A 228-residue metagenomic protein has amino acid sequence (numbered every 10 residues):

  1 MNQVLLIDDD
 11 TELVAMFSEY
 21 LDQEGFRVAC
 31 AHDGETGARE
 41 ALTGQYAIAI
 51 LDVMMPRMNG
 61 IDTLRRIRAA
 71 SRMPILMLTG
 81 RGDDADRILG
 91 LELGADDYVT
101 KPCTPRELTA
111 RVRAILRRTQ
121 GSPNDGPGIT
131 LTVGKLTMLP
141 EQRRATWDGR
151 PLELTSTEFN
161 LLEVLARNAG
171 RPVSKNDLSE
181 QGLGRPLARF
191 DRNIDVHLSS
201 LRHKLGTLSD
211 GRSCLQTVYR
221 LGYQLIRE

Functional and structural regions predicted by a protein language model:
D10, V53-M54, R81: The short loop immediately C-terminal to the conserved phospho-acceptor aspartate in CheY-like receiver
E12-Q23: Charged docking surfaces used in two-component/phosphorelay signaling
G25-H32, E40: Short hydrophobic/Thr-rich beta-strand motif most characteristic of the beta2 strand and flanking loop of CheY-like
H32-T36, N59-D62: Acidic catalytic/metal-coordinating carboxylates
Q45-I50: Active-site beta3 strand of CheY-like receiver
R57, R65, A69, P74-T132: Basic, amphipathic DNA-recognition helix from helix-turn-helix-like DNA-binding domains
G128, E153, V196-L198, R202-E228: DNA-binding patch around the recognition helix
L131-F159, P172, L187, V218 (+1 more regions): A structural micro-motif at secondary-structure boundaries
